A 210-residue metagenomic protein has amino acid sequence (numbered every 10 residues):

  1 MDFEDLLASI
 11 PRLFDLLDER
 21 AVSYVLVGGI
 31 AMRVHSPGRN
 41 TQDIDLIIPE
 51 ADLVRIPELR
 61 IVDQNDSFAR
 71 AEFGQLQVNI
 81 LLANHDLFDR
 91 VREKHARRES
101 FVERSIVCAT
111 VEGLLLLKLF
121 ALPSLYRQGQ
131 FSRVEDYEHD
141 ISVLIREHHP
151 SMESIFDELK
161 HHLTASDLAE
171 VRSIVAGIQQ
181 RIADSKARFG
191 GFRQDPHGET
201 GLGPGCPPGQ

Functional and structural regions predicted by a protein language model:
M1-Q210: Compositionally biased terminal segments of proteins
